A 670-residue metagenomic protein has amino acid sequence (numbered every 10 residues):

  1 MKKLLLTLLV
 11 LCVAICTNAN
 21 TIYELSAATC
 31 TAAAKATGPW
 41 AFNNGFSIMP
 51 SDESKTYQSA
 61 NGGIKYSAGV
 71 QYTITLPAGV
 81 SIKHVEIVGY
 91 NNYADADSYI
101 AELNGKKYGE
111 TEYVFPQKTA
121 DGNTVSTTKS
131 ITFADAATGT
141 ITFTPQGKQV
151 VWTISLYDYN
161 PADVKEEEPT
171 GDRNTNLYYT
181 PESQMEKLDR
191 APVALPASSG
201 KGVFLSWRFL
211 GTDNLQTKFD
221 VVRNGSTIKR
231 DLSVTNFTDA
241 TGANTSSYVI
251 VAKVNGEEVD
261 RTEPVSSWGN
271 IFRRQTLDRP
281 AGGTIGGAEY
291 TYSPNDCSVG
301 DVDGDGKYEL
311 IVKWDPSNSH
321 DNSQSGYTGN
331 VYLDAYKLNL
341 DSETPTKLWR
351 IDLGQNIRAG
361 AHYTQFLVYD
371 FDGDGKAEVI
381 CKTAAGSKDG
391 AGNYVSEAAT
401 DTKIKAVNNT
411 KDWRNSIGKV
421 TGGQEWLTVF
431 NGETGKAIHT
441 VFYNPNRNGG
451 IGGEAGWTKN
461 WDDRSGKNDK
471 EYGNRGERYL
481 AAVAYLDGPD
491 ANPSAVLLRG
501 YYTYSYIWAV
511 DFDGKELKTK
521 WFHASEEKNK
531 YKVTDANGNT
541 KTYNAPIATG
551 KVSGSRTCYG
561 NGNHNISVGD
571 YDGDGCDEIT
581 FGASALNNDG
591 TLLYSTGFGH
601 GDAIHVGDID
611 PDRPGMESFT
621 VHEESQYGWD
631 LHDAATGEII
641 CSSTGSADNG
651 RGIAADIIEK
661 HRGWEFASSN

Functional and structural regions predicted by a protein language model:
N20-A68, G147: N-terminal targeting leaders for non-cytosolic proteins
S59-G79, S126-K129: Short beta-strands within extracellular/lumenal beta-sheet-rich domains
P77-V85, T138: Extended extracellular/luminal ectodomain segments enriched in beta-structured repeat modules
K83, K201-L205: Structural beta-strand segments of beta-rich domains
Y93-K107: Short, surface-exposed beta-strand/strand-loop-strand elements in extracellular ectodomains
Y99-A101, K218-V221: Short beta-strand elements bearing conserved aromatic residues within extracellular beta-rich modules
T142-V150: Short beta-strand-plus-loop segments that form exposed binding edges in beta-rich domains
Y179-D189, G202, F209-N214, L232-V234 (+1 more regions): Beta-propeller-forming repeat regions
